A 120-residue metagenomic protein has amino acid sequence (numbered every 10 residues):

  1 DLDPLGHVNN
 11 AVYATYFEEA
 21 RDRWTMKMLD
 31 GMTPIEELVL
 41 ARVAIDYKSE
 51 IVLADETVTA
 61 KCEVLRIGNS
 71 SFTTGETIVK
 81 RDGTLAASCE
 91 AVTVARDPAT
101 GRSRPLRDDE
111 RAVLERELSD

Functional and structural regions predicted by a protein language model:
D1-K61, L65-D120: Terminal targeting signals and extreme-terminal segments of soluble enzymes
